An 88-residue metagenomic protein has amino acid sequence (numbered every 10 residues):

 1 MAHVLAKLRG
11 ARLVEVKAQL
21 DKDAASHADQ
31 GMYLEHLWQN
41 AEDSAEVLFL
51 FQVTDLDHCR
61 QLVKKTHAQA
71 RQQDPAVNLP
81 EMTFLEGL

Functional and structural regions predicted by a protein language model:
M1-L88: Short S/T/G/P-rich N-terminal loop/turn motif that feeds into the first structured element of a domain
